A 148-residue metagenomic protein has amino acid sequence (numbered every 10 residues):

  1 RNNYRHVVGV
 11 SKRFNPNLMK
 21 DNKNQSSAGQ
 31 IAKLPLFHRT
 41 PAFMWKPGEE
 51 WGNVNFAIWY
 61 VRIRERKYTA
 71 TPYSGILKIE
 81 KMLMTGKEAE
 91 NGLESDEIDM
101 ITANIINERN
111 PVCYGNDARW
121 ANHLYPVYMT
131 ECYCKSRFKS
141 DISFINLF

Functional and structural regions predicted by a protein language model:
R1-F148: Long, contiguous domain-sized segments
